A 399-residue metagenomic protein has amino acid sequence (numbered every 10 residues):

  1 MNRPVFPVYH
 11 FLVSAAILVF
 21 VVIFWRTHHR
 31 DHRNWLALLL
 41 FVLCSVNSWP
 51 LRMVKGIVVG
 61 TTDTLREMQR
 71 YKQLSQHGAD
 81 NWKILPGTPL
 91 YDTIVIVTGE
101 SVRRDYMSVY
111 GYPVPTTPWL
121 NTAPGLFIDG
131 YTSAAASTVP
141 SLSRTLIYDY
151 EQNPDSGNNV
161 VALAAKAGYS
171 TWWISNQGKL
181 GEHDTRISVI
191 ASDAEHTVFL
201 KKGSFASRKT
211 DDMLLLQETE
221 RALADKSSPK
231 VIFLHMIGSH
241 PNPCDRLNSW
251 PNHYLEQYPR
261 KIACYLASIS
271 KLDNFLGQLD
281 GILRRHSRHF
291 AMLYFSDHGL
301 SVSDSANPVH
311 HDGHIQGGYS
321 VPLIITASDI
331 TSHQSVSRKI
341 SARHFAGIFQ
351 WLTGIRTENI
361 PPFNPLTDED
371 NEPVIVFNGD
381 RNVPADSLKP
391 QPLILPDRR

Functional and structural regions predicted by a protein language model:
V5-L18, A37-L39, S48-I96, S101-H253 (+2 more regions): Active-site-proximal alpha/beta segments of enzymes that process anionic O-linked groups
F20-R26, A162, K179, A206 (+4 more regions): Membrane-interface soluble catalytic domains
F24-N34: Membrane-interface helix-boundary motifs at transmembrane edges
W82-I84, N307-H314: Short, P/G- and charge-enriched loop/turn segments at secondary-structure junctions
V95-I96, K271-H310, F349-Q350: Metal-dependent active-site segment of extracytoplasmic phospho-/sulfohydrolases and closely related
L247-L266: A solvent-exposed, charged loop/short amphipathic helix patch at secondary-structure junctions
